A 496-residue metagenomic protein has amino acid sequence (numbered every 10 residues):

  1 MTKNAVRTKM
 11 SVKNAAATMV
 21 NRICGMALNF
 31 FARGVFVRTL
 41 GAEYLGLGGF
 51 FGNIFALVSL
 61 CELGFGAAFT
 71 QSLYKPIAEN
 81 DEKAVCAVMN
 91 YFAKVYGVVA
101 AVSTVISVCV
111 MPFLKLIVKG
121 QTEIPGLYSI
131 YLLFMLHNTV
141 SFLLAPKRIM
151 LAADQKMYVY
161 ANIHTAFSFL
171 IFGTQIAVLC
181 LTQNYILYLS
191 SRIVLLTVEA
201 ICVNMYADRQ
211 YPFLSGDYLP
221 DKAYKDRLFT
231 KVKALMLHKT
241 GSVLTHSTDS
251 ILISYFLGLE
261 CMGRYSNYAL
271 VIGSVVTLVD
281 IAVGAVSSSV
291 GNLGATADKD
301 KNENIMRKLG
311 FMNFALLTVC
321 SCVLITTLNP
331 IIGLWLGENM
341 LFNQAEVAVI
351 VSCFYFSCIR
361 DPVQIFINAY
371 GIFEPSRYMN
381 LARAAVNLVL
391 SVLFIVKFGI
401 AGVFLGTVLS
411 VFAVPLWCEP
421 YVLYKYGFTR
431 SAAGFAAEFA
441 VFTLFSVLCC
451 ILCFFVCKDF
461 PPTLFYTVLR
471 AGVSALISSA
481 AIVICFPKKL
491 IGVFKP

Functional and structural regions predicted by a protein language model:
M1-L28, K83-N90, P125-L127, Q155 (+4 more regions): N-terminal membrane topogenesis motif
M1-S11, I186-L187, V203-S247, I251 (+3 more regions): Interhelical loop/hinge segments that connect adjacent transmembrane helices in multipass membrane
T2, S431, C453-P496: Membrane-proximal transmembrane or re-entrant/amphipathic helices at the cytosolic face
T8, V12, N138-H164, I186 (+1 more regions): Membrane-interface junctions at transmembrane-helix termini in multi-pass inner-membrane proteins
K13-R33, F167, S191-V203, A207 (+6 more regions): Transmembrane helical elements of multi-pass membrane transporters/channels
G34, L63-E79, A152-A153, Y211-F213 (+3 more regions): Helix-loop junctions and terminal segments of transmembrane helices in multi-pass membrane transport/translocation
F36-S59, Y185-S190, Y224-K231, I253-G273 (+3 more regions): Interfacial/gating helices of multi-pass transporter permease domains
V95-G241, S247: Hydrophobic transmembrane helix module of multi-pass membrane transport proteins
